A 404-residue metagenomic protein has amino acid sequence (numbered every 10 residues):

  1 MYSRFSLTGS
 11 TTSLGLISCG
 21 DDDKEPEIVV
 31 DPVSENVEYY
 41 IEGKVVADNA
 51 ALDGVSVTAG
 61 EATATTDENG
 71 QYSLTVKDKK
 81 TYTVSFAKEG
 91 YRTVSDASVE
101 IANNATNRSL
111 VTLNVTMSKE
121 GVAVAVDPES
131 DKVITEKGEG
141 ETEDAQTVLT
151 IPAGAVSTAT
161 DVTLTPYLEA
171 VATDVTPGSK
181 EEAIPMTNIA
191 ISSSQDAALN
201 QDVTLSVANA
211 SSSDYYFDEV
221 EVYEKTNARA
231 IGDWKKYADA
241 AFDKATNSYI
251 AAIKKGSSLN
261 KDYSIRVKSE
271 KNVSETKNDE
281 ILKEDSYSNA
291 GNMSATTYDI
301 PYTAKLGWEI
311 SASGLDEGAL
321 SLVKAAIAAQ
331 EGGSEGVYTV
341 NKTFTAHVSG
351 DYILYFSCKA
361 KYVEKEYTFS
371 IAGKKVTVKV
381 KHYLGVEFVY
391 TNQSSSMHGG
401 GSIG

Functional and structural regions predicted by a protein language model:
L7-E42, V111, V115-K119: Bacterial Sec-dependent N-terminal signal peptides
P26-V29, I41, N69, E89 (+7 more regions): Proteolytic cleavage junctions
E27, E89-L113, E364: Structured interaction patches on ligand/partner-binding surfaces of diverse proteins
D31-V55, A210-S212: Structural motif
E61-L74: Short, acidic Ser/Thr/Gly-rich low-complexity loop/linker segments typical of extracellular and cell-surface proteins
K80-G90: A short, solvent-exposed beta-strand micro-motif common in secreted/extracellular proteins
K132-A208: Long, contiguous ectodomains of secretory-pathway proteins
S334-G399: Membrane pore-forming effector domains from diverse proteins
